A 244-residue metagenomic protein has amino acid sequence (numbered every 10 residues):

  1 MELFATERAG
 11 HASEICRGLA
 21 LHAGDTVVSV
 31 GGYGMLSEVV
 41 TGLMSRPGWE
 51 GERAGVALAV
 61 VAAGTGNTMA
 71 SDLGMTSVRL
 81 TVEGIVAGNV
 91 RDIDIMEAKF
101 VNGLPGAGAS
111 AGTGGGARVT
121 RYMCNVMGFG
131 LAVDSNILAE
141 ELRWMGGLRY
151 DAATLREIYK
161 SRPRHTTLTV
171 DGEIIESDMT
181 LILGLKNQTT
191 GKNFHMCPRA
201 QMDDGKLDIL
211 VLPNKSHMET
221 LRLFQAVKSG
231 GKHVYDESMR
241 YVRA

Functional and structural regions predicted by a protein language model:
M1-V30, S37, T41, A109 (+1 more regions): ATP/NTP phosphate-donor binding region
F4, V28, A59-V61, L210: Hydrophobic/aromatic beta-strand patches that form the interior of the parallel beta-sheet core in alpha/beta enzyme
T6, M44-T180, G184: Catalytic core of DAGKc-family lipid kinases
G18-A20, M44-S45, E140-E141, P198-Q201 (+1 more regions): Short, solvent-exposed amphipathic alpha-helical segments in soluble enzyme and RNA/protein-processing domains
S37, A87, A244: Structural signature of FAD isoalloxazine-binding scaffolds in flavoprotein oxidoreductases
E38-V40, M69-S71, N193-F194, L221: Short glycine-/acidic-enriched loop or helix-start segments at secondary-structure transitions that form or flank
V170-E176, H195-M196, Q201-L207, V211-A244: ATP/nucleoside-binding phosphotransfer catalytic cores, i.e., glycine-rich phosphate-binding loops
N187: Glycine-/small-residue-rich beta->alpha transition segments that form the dinucleotide
